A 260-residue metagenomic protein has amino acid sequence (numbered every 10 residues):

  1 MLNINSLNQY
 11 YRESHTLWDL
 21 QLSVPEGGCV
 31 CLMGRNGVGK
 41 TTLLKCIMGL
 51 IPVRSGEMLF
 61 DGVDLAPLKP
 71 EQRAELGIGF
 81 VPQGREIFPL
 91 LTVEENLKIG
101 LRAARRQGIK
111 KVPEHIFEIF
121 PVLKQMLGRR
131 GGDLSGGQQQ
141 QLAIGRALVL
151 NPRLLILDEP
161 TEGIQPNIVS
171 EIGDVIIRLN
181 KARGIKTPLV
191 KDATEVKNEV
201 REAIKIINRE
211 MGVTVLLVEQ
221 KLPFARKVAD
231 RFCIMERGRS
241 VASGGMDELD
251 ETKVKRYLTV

Functional and structural regions predicted by a protein language model:
M33-R35: The feature captures the beta-strand-to-loop junction immediately N-terminal to the Walker
M48: Helix-to-loop junction immediately C-terminal to a conserved catalytic motif
G56-V63, L76, I109-P113, G244: Conserved ABC transporter NBD signature motif
R130-L134, Q138: Conserved ABC ATPase signature
A147-L148: ABC ATPase C-loop
N151: Conserved catalytic motifs of ABC-family nucleotide-binding domains
L155-D158: Catalytic Walker B motif of ABC-type/P-loop ATPase nucleotide-binding domains
